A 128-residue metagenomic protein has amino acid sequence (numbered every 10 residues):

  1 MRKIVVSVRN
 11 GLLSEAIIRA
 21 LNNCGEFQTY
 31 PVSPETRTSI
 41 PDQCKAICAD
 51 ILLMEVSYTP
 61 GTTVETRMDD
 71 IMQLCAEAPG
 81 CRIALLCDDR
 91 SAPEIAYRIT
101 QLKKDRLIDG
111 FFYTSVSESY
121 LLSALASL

Functional and structural regions predicted by a protein language model:
M1-I4: Extreme N-terminal starter segment of soluble prokaryotic enzymes
S7-V8: Conserved acidic carboxylate
G11-S33, R37: Two-component/phosphorelay signaling modules centered on CheY-like receiver
I40, I51-E77, R90, I95-R98: Conserved phosphotransfer microenvironments
E77-I83: A short helix->loop->beta-strand "cap" motif at the edges of active sites that frequently abuts
D88-K103, L122-A124: Glycine-rich, charge-decorated loop segments at or immediately adjacent to ligand/cofactor-binding or catalytic sites
D105-G110: Conserved phosphoryl-transfer motifs of two-component systems
S115-L125: C-terminal output helix
